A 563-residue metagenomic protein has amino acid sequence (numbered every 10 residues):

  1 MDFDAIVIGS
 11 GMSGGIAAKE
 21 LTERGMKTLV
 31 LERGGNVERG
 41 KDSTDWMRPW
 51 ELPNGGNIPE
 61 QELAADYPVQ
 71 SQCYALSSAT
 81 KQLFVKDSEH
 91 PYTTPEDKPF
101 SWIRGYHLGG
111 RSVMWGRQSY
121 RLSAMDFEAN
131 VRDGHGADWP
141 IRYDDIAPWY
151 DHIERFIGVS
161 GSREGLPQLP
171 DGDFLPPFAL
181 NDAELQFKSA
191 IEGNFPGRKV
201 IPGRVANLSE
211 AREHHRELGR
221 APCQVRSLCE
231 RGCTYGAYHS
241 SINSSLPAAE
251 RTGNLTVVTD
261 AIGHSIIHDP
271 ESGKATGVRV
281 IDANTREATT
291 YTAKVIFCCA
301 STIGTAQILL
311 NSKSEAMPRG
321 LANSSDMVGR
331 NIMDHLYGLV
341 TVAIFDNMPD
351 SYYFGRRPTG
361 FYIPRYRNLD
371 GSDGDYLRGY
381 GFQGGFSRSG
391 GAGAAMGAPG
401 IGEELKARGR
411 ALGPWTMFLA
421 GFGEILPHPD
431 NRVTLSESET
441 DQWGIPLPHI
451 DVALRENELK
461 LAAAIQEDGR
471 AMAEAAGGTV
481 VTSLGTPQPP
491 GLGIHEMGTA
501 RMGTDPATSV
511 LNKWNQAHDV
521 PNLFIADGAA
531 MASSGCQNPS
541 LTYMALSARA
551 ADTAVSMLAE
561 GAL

Functional and structural regions predicted by a protein language model:
M1-N130, H135, P140-D151, L321-F345 (+3 more regions): N-terminal glycine-rich phosphate/pyrophosphate-binding loop and immediately adjacent elements
G15, H215-L218, G236, S241 (+3 more regions): Aromatic-residue-lined binding/catalytic grooves and analogous aromatic/hydrophobic interfacial grooves in multimeric
E23, K27-V30, G34-N54, Y235 (+6 more regions): Glycine-rich loop(s) and the adjacent beta-strand/alpha-helix scaffold that form part
R39-D42, S160-G172, T479-Q488, E560-L563: Short, glycine/acidic-rich hinge or "gate" loops at secondary-structure transitions that mediate conformational
N54-K86, H90-S101, Y106-H107, W115-R121 (+3 more regions): Conserved redox-cofactor binding core of oxidoreductases
K81-R111, W115-G116, G134, W139-Y143 (+5 more regions): FAD cofactor-binding and catalytic pocket of flavoenzymes
I201-S209, A221, R226-C229, T259 (+5 more regions): A glycine-rich dinucleotide-binding beta-alpha-beta segment and adjacent secondary-structure elements that constitute
S533-D552: A conserved FAD-binding loop/helix module that cradles the flavin
